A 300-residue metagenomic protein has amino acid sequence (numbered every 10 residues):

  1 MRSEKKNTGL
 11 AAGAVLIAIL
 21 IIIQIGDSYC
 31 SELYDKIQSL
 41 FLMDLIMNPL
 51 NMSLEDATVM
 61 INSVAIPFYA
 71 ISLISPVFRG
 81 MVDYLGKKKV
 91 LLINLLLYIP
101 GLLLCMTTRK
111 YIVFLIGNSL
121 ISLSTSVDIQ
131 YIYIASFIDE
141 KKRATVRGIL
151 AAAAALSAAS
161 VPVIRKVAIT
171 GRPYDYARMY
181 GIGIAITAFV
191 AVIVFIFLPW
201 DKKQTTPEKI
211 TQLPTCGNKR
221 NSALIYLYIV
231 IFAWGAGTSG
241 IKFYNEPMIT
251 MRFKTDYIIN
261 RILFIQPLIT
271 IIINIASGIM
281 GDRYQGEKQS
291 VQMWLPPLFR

Functional and structural regions predicted by a protein language model:
R2-G13, W200-I229: Juxtamembrane intracellular "pre-TM" segments in multi-pass secondary transporters
I25, I112-S126, F232: Hydrophobic core of transmembrane alpha-helices in multi-pass small-molecule transporters, especially MFS/SLC-type
K36-T58, F243-I259: Short amphipathic helix-loop junctions that connect adjacent transmembrane helices in Major Facilitator Superfamily/SLC
N62-G80, F264-A276: Central cavity-lining transmembrane alpha-helices of secondary-active solute carriers, predominantly the Major
L73-M106: Conserved MFS/SLC helix-loop-helix module at the cytosolic interface between two early adjacent transmembrane helices
Y84-L95, R283-P296: Cytoplasmic membrane-interface "Motif A"-like loop-to-helix N-cap segments of 12-TM Major Facilitator Superfamily
G117-A152: Cytoplasmic helix-loop-helix junction between adjacent transmembrane helices in 12-TM secondary transporters
A144-K166: Glycine-rich segments within core transmembrane alpha-helices of 12-TM secondary carriers
